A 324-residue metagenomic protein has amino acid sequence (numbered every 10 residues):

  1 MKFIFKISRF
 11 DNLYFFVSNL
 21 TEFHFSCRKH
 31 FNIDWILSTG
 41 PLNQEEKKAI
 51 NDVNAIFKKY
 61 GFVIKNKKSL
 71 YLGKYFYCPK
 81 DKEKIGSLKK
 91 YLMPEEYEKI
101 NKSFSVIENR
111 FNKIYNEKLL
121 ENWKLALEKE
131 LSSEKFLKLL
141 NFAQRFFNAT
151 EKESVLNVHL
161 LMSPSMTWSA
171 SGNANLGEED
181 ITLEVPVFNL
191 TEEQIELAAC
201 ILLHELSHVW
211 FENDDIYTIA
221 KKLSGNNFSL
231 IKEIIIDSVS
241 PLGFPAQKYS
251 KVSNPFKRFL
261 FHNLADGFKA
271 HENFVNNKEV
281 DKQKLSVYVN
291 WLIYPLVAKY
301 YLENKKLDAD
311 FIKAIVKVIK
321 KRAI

Functional and structural regions predicted by a protein language model:
M1-K68, K221-V280: Post-HExxH zinc-binding segment in Zn-dependent metallohydrolases
K48-F146: Long, mid-chain structured domain cores
D81-K82, G86-K89, L140, V155-E196 (+1 more regions): Active-site scaffold of zinc-dependent metalloenzymes
I114-G177, L242-Y249: Auxiliary, metal-adjacent structural segments of Zn-dependent hydrolase domains
F136, I195-A199, L203, F228-E233: Active-site-proximal structural scaffolding
A174-A198, Y301-I324: Long, acidic, intrinsically disordered low-complexity segments
L197-I216: Active-site recognition of the HExxH zinc-binding catalytic motif
K257-I324: Pan-zinc metallopeptidase signature
